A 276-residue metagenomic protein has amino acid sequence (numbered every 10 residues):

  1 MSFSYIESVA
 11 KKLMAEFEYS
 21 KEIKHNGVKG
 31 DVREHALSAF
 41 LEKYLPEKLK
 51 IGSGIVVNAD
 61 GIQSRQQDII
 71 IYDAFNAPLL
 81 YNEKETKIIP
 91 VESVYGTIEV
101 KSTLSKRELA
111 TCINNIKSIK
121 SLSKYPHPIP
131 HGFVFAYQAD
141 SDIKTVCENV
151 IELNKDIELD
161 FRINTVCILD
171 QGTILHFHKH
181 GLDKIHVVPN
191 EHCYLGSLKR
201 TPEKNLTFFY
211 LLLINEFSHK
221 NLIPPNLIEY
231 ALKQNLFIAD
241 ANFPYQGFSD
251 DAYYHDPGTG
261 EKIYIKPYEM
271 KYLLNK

Functional and structural regions predicted by a protein language model:
M1-Q66, I71-K276: Intrinsically disordered, low-complexity Ser/Thr/Pro/Gly-rich regulatory segments
